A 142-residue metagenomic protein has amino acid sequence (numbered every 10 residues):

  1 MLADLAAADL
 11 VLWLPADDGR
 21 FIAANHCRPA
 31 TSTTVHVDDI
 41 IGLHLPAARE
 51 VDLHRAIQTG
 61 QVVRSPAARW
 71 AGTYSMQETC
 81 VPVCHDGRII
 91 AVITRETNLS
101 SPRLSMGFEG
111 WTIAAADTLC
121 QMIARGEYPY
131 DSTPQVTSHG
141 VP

Functional and structural regions predicted by a protein language model:
M1, D39, D52-Q58, A67-A71 (+1 more regions): Short linear motifs at secondary-structure transitions and domain/linker junctions
A3-V62: Structured interaction and signal-relay segments at domain junctions
D4, D9, W13-L14, E78 (+2 more regions): Residue-level signal for functionally critical sites in structured catalytic/ligand-binding pockets
A7, S138-P142: A short helix-to-beta-strand capping loop
V11, R69-W70, P129-S132: Short glycine-rich, low-complexity/disordered patches
L45-W111: Sensory/regulatory domains in signal-transduction proteins
V92, E96-H139: Juxtadomain coupling helices with adjacent low-complexity linkers
